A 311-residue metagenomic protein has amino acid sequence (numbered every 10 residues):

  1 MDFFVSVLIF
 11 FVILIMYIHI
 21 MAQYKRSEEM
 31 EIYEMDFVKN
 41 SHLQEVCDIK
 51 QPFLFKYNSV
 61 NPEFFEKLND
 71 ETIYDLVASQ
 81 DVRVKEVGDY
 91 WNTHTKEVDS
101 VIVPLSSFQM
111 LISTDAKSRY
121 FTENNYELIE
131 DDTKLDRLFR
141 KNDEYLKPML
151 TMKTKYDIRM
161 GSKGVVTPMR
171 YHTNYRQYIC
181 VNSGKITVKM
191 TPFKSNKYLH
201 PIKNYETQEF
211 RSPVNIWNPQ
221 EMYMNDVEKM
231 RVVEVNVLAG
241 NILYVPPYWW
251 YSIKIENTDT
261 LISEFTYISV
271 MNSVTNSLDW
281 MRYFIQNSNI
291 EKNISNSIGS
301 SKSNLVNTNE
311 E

Functional and structural regions predicted by a protein language model:
M1-I242, W250-E311: N-terminal accessory scaffold of Fe(II)-dependent oxygenases
